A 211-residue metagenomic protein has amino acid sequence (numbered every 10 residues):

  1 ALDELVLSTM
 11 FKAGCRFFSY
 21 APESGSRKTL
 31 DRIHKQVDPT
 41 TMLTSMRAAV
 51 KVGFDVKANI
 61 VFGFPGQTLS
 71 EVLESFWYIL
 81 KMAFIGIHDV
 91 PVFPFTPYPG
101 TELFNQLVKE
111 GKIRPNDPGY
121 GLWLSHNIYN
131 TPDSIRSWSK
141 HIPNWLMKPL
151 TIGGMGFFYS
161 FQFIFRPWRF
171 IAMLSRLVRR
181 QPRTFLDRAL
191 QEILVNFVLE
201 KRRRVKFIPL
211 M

Functional and structural regions predicted by a protein language model:
A1-W168: A structural motif corresponding to the C-terminal lobe/cap of the Radical SAM core domain
L146-M211: Membrane-proximal basic amphipathic "stem/tether" segments
